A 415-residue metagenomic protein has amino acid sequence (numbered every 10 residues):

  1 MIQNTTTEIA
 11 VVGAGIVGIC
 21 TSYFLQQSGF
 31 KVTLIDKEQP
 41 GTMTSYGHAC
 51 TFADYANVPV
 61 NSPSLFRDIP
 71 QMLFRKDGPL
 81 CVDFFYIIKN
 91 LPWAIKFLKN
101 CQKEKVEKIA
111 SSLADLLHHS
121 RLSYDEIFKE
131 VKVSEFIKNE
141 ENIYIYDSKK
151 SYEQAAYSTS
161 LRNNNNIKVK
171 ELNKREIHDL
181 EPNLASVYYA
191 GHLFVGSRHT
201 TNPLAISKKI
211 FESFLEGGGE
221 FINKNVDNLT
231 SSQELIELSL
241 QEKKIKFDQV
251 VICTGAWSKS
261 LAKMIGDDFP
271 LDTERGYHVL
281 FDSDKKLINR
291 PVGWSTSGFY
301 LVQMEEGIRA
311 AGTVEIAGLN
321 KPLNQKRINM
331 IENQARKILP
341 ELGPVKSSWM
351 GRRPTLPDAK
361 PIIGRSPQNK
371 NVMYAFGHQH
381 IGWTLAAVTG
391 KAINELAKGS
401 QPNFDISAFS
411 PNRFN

Functional and structural regions predicted by a protein language model:
T5-T7, L240-Q249: Core beta-strand elements of the Rossmann-like FAD/NAD(P) dinucleotide-binding domain in flavoenzyme oxidoreductases
T7-T33: N-terminal Rossmann-like FAD-binding beta1-loop-alpha1 element of flavoenzymes
Q27-G47: Glycine-rich FAD pyrophosphate-binding loop
K37, H48-F52, A56, V60-N100 (+3 more regions): Active-site substrate-recognition segment that forms the wall of the catalytic cavity or substrate channel
L91-E212: Rossmann-like flavin
V169, T296, K337-N415: C-terminal catalytic lobe of FAD-dependent flavoproteins
L172-L180, I222-I236: A conserved short coil-to-beta-strand element within the FAD-binding core of flavoproteins
